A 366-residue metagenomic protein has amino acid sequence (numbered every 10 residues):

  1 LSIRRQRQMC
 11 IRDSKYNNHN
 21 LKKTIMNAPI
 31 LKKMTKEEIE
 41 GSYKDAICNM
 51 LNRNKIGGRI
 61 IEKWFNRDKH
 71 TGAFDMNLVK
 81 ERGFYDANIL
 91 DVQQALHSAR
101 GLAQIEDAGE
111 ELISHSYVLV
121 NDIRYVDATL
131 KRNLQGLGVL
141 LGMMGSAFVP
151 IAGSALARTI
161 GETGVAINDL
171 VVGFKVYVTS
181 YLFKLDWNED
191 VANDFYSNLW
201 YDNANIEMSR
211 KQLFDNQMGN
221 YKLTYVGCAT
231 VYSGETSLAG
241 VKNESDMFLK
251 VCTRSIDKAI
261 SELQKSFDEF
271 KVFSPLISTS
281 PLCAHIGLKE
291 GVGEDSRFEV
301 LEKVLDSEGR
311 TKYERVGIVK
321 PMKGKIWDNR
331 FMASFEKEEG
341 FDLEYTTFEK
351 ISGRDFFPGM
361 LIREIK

Functional and structural regions predicted by a protein language model:
L1-I11: Single conserved hydrophobic/aromatic residue that forms the stacking wall/gate of nucleotide- or nucleobase-binding
Q8, L112-S114, G173-V178, T279 (+1 more regions): Extracytoplasmic
N27-V165: Short, solvent-exposed, polar/charged sequence segments at loop or secondary-structure edges
S116, D122-E235: Amphipathic beta-strand/beta-sheet edge segments enriched in Tyr/Trp
V191-M247, D268-V272, L276-H285, V300-K366: Beta-strand/loop-dominated core regions that host nucleotide or nucleotide-derived cofactor-binding catalytic loops
D246-F270: Short, structured interface segments
V292-E294: Short, well-ordered loop/turn sites that connect or cap secondary structure elements
